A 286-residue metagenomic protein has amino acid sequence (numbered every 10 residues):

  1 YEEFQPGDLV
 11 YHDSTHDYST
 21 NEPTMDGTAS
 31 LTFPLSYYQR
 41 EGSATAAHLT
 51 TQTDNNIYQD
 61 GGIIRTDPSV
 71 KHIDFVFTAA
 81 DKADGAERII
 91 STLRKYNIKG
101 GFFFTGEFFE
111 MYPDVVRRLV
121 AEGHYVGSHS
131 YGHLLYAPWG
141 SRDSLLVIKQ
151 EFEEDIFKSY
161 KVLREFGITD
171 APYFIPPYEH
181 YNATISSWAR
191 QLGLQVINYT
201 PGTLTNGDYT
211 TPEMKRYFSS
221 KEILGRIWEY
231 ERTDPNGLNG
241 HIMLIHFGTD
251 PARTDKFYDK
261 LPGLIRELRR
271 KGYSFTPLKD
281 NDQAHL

Functional and structural regions predicted by a protein language model:
Y1-H48: Aromatic (Trp/Tyr) and acidic
D13-D17, V70-F75, S141-L145, H246: A short, mixed-charge helix-start or loop-turn motif at secondary-structure junctions
S19-E22, D26, F77, V147-E151 (+1 more regions): Short, surface-exposed alpha-helical recognition segments that flank or form part of ligand/macromolecule-binding
G27-S30, G85-R88, K260: Conserved alpha-helical elements of sugar-nucleotide-dependent glycosyltransferases
T32-S43, R94, P262-T276: A short, amphipathic alpha-helical segment
R40-T53, P68-V70, N281-Q283: N-terminal module-boundary/linker segments of secreted carbohydrate-active enzymes
T51-G140, K158-P172, K256, L264-E267: Active-site beta->alpha N-cap acidic-glycine motif
R88, E110-M111, L135-L244, G248-S274 (+1 more regions): Catalytic domains of cell-wall/extracellular-matrix polysaccharide-remodeling enzymes, centered on de-N-acetylation
